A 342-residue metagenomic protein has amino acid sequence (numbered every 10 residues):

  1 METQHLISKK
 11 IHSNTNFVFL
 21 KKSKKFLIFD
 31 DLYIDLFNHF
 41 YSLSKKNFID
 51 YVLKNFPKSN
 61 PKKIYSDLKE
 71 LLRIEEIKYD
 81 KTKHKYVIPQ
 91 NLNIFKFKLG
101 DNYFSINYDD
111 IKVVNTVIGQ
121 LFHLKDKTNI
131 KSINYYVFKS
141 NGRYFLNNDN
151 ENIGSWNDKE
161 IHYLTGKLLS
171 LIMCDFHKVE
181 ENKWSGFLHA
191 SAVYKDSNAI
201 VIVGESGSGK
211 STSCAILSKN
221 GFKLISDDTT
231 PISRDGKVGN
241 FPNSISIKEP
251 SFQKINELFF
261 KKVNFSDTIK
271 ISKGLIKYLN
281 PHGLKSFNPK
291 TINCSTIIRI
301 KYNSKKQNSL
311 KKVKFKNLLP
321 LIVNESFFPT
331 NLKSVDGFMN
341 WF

Functional and structural regions predicted by a protein language model:
M1-K24: Long, low-complexity, charged/polar intrinsically disordered regions in eukaryotic proteins
T3-H5, H12, K46, S191-E205 (+2 more regions): Glycine-rich, often acidic-flanked micro-motifs that create phosphate/phosphodiester-binding or positioning elements
K22-F95: Long, charge-rich, low-complexity alpha-helical segments
L92-V117: Short Lys/Arg-enriched alpha/beta "domain-start" segment
H123, T128-V179: Charged, amphipathic alpha-helical linker segments immediately N-terminal to NTP-binding catalytic cores
K178-K195: Pre-Walker A adenine-sensing motif
S208-G209: Conserved glycine(s) of the Walker
S213-C214: Post-Walker A alpha-helix
